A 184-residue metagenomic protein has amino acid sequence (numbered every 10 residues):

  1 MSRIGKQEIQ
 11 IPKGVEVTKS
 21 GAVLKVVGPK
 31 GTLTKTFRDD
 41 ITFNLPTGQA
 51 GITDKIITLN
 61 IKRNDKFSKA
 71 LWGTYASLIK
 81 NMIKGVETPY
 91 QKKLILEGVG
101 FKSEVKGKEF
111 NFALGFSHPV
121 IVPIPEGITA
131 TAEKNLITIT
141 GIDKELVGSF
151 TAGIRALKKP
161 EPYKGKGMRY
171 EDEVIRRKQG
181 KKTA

Functional and structural regions predicted by a protein language model:
M1-T34: N-terminal, positively charged regions that mediate nucleic acid binding
S2-I4, K62-T140: Extended, positively charged loop/linker patches that create polyanion-binding surfaces
P12-G14, R38, I124-G127: Proline-anchored loop/turn motifs at beta-strand termini and strand-loop-strand connectors
G21-K30, D39, F43, F101-E109: DNA polymerase processivity clamps
K30-T32, T36-N44, N64-K69, K134: Short Lys/Arg-rich amphipathic alpha-helical segments
P46-T53: Short Gly/Ser/Thr- and charged-rich N-terminal loops/segments that act as flexible capping/hinge elements
I137-K166: Mixed-charge, glycine-accented linear interaction segment located at domain edges/termini
D172-A184: Short, low-order "capping/linker" segments at domain edges
